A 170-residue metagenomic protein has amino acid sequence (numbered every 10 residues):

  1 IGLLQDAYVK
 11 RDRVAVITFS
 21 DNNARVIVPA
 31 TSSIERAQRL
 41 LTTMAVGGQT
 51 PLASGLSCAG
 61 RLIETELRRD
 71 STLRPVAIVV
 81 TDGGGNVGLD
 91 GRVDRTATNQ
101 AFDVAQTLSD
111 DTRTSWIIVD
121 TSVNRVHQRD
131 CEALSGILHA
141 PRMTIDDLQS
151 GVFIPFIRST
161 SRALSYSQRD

Functional and structural regions predicted by a protein language model:
I1-A30, S54-C58, L62, L73-V80 (+2 more regions): Von Willebrand factor
V9, S20-C58, V87-D90, V104: Short, charged loop segments at secondary-structure junctions
D12-T43, E64-R68, H127-L134, I154-P155: Short beta-strand-loop
C58-R74, V87, G91-D170: Von Willebrand factor type A / integrin I
G83: Active-site metal-binding loops of divalent metal-dependent hydrolases
